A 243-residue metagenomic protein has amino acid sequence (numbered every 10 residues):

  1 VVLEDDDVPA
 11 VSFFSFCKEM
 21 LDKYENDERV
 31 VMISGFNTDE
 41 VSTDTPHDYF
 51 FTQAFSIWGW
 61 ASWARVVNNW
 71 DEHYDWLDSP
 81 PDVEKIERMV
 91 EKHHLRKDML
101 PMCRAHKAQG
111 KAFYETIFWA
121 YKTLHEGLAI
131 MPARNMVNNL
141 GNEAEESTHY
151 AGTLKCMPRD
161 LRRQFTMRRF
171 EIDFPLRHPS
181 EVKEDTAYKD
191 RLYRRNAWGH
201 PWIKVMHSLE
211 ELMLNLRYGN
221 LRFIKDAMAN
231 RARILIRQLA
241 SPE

Functional and structural regions predicted by a protein language model:
V1-V2, D7-E243: Peripheral/terminal regions associated with large enzymatic or DNA-binding modules
